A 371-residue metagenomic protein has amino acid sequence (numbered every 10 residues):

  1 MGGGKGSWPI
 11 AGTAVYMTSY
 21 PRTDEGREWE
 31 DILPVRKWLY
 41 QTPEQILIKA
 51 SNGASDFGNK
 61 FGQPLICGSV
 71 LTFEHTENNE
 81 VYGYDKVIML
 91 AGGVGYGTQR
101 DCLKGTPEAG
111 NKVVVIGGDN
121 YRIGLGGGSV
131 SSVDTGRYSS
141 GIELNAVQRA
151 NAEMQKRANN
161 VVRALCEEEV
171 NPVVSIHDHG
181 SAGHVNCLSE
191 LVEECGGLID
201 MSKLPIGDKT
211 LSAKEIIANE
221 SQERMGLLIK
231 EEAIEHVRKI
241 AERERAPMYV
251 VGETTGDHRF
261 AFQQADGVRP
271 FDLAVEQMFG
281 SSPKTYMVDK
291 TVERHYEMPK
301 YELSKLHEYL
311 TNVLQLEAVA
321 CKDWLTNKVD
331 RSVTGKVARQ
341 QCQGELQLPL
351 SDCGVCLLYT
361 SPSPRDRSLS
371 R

Functional and structural regions predicted by a protein language model:
M1-S361, R371: Glycine/proline-enriched, intrinsically flexible loops and inter-domain linkers
P362-D366: Short, small-residue-biased leader/transition segments that mark boundaries at the very start of proteins
